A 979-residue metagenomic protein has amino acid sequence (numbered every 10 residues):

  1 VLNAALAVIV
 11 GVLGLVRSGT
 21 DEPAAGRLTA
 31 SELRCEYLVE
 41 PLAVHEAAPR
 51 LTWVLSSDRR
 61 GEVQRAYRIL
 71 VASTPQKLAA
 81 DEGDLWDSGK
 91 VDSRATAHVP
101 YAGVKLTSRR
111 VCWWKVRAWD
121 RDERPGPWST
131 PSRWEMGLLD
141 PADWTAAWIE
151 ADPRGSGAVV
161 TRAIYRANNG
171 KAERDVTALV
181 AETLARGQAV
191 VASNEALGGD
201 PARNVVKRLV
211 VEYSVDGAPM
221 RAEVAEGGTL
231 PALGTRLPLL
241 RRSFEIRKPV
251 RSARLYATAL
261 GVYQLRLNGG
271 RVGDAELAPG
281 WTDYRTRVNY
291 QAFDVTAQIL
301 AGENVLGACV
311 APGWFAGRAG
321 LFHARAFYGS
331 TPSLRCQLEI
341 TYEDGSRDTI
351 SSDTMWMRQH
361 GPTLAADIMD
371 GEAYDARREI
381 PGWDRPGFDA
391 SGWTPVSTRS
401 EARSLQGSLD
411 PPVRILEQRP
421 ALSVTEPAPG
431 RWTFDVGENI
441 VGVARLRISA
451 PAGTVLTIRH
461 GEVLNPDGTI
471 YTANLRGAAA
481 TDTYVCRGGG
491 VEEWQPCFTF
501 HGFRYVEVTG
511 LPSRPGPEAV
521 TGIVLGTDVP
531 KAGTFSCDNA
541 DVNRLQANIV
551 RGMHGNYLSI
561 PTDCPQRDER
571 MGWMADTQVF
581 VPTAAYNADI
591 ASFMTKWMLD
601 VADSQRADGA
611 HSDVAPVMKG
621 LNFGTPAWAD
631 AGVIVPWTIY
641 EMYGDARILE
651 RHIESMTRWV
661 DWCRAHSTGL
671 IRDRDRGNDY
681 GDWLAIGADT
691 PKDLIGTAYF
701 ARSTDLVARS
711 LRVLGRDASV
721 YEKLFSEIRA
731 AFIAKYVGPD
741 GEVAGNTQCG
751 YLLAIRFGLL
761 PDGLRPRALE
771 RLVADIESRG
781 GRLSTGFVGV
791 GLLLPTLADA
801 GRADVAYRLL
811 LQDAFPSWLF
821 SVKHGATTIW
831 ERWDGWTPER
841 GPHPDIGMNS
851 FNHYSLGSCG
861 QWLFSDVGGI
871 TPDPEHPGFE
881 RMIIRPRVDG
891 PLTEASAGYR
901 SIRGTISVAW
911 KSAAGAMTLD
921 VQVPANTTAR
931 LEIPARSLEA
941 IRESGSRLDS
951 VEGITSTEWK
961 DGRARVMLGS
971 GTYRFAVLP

Functional and structural regions predicted by a protein language model:
A4-R27: Bacterial Sec-dependent signal peptides at the C-terminal "C-region" and cleavage site
E22-V111, K115-S156, T235-R567, A575-D576 (+5 more regions): Extracellular/oxidizing-compartment recognition motifs
S156-G234: Extracellular, modular beta-sheet/disulfide-rich ectodomains of secreted and cell-surface proteins
A253-V262, R266-N268, F293, V443-E462 (+8 more regions): Alpha-helical support elements that line or immediately flank enzyme active sites and cofactor-binding pockets
G261-V262, S351-H360, R514-N548, M553-Y557 (+11 more regions): Active-site acid/base region of carbohydrate-active enzymes
L306, Y374-D375, D568-E569, M574 (+7 more regions): C-terminal capping/lid segments that line or modulate ligand- or cofactor-binding pockets
A326, S330-E339, I350-W383, Q406-Q418 (+2 more regions): Non-catalytic C-terminal accessory modules of carbohydrate-active enzymes
